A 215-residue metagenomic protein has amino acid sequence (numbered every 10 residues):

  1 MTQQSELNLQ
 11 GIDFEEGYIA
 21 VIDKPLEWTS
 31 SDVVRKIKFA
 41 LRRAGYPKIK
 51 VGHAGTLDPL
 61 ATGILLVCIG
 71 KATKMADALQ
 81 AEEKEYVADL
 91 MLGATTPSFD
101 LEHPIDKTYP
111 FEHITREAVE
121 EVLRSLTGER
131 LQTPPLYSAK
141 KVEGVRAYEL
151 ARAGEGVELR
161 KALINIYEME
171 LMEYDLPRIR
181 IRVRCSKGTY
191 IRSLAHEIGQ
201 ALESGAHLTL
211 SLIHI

Functional and structural regions predicted by a protein language model:
M1-I213: Catalytic/RNA-binding core of pseudouridine synthases
